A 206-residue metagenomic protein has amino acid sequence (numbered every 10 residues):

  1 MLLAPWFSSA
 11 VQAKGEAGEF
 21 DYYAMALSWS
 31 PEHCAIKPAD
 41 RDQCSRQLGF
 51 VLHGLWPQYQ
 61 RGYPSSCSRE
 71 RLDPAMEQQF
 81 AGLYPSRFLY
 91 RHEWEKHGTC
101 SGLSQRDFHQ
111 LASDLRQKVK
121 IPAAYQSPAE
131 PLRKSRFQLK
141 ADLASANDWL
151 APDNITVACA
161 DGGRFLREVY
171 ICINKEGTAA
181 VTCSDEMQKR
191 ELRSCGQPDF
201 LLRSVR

Functional and structural regions predicted by a protein language model:
M1-W6: Bacterial N-terminal signal peptides
A10-A17: Boundary at the C-terminal end of the N-terminal hydrophobic targeting segment
G15, A24-W29, A35-R206: Domain-level detector of nuclease and nuclease-like folds in predominantly extracellular/periplasmic contexts
